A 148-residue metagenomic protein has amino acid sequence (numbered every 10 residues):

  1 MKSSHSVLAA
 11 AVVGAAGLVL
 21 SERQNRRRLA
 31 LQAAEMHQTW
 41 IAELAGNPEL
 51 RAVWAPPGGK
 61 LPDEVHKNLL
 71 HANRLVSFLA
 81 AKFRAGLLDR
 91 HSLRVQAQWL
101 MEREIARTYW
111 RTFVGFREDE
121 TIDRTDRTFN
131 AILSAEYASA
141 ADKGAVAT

Functional and structural regions predicted by a protein language model:
M1-S3, A147-T148: Short, low-complexity, intrinsically disordered N-terminal peptides in bacterial proteins
K2-Q24: Hydrophobic alpha-helical topogenic segments used for membrane insertion/localization
V19-E35: Transmembrane-cytosolic junction motif
A30-T148: Amphipathic alpha-helical "stem/stalk" segments
